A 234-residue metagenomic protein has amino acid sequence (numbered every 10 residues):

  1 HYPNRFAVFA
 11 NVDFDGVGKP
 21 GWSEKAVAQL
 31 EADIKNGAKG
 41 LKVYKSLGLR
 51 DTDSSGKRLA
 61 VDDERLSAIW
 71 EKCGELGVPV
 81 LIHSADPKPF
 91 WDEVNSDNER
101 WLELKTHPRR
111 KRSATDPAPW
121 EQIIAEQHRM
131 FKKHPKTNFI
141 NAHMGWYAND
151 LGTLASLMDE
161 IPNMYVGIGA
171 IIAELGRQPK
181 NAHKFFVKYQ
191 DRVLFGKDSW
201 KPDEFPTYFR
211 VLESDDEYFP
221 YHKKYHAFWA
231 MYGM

Functional and structural regions predicted by a protein language model:
Y2-R110: Active-site gating/metal-coordination segments in enzymes
T115, P119-M234: H/E-rich (His + Asp/Glu) clusters that bind or coordinate divalent metals
